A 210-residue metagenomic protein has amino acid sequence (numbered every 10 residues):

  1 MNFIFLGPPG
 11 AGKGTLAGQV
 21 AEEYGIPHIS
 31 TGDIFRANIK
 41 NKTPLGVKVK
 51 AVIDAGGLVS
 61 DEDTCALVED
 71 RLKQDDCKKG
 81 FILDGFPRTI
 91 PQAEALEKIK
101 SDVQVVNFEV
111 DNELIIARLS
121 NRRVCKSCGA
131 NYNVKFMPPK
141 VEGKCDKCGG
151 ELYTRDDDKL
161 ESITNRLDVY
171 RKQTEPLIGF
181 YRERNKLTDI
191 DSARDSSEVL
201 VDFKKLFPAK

Functional and structural regions predicted by a protein language model:
F5: Hydrophobic anchor at the beta1->P-loop junction of P-loop NTPases
P8: P-loop (Walker A) phosphate-binding loop of NTP-binding proteins
K13: Conserved lysine of the Walker
P27-S101, L114, V124-A130, R155 (+1 more regions): ATP-dependent small-molecule kinase phosphotransfer cores that center on conserved nucleotide phosphate-binding segments
D84, K100-N121, K135-K144: Conserved phosphate-donor/acceptor-positioning beta-strand/loop module used by diverse small-molecule
C128, D146-G149: Short Cys/His-rich metal-coordination motifs, predominantly Zn2+-binding knuckles/fingers
E151-K210: NTP-dependent small-molecule kinase module
